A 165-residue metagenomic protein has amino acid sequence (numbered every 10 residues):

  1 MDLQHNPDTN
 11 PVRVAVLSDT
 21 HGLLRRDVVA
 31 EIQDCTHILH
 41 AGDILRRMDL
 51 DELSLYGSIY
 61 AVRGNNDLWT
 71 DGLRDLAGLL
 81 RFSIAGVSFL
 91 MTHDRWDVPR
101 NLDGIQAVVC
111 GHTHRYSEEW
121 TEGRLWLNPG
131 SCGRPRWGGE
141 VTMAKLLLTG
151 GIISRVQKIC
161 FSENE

Functional and structural regions predicted by a protein language model:
M1-I59, D67-G78, G86, G139-V141 (+1 more regions): N-terminal active-site segment of His-dependent metallophosphoesterases
D19, I38, D43, L53 (+5 more regions): Divalent metal-coordination and catalytic microenvironments
Y60, S83, S88-I152, V156: Conserved beta-sheet core of the metallophosphoesterase superfamily
L79, L147, C160: Binuclear metal-ion centers of metallo-dependent hydrolases, dominated by the metallo-beta-lactamase
R155-E165: Short, solvent-exposed aromatic-acidic interface loops
